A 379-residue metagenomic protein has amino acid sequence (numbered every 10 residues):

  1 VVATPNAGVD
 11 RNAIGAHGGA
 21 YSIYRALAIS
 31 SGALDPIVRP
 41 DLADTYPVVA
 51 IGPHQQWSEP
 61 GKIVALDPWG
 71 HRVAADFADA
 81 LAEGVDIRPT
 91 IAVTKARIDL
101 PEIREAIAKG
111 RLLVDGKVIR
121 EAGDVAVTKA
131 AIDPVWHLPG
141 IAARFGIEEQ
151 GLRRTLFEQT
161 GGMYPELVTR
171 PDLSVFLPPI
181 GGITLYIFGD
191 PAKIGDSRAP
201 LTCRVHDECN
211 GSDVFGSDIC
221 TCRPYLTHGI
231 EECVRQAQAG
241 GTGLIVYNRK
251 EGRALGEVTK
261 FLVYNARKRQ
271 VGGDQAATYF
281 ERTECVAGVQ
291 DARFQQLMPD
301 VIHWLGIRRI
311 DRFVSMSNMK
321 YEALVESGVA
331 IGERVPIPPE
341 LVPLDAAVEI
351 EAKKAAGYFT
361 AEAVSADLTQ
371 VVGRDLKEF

Functional and structural regions predicted by a protein language model:
V1-F379: Catalytic domains of riboflavin
